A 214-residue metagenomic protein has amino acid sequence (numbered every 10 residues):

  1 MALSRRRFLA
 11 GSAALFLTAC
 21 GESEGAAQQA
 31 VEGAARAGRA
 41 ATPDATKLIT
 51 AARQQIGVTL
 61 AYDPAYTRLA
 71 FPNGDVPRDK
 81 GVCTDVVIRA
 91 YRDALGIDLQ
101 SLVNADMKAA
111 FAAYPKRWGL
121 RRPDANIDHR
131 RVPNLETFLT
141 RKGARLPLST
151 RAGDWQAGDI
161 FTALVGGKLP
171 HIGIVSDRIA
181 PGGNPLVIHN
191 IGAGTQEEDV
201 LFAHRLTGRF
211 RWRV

Functional and structural regions predicted by a protein language model:
M1-F16: N-terminal secretory signal peptides and thylakoid transit peptides that target proteins across membranes
G21-S23: Bacterial signal peptide processing site
A35-A41, L69-R78, P147-L148: Second-shell loop/turn segments in exported
A41-A45, T59, V76-T84, G96 (+3 more regions): Solvent-exposed, acidic/flexible segments
I49, K108-V187: ...with weaker cross-activation on analogous glycine-rich loops/strands in unrelated enzymes
R53, G57, I88-G96, N104 (+2 more regions): Sec-exported extracytoplasmic/periplasmic mature domains
D63-T84, Q100-L120: Acidic helix-start/capping segments at beta-turn-to-alpha-helix junctions
N184-T195, D199-V214: Low-complexity, Gly/Ser/Thr/Pro-rich intrinsically disordered linker/tail segments
